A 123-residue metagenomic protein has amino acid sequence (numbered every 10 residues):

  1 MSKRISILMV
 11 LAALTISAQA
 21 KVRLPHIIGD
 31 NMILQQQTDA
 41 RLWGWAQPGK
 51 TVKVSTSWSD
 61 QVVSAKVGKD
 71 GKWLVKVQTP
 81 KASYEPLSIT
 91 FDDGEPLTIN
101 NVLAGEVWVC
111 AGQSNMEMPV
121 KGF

Functional and structural regions predicted by a protein language model:
S2-M9: Sec-dependent signal peptide recognition, specifically the positively charged N-region followed immediately by
L11-A18: Hydrophobic h-region of N-terminal signal peptides that target proteins for export in Gram-negative bacteria
Q19-P48, V102-E106, C110: Non-catalytic, glycine-rich low-complexity segments
W43, Q47-F123: Extended acidic/polar, glycine-enriched regions that form or flank non-catalytic beta-rich accessory modules
